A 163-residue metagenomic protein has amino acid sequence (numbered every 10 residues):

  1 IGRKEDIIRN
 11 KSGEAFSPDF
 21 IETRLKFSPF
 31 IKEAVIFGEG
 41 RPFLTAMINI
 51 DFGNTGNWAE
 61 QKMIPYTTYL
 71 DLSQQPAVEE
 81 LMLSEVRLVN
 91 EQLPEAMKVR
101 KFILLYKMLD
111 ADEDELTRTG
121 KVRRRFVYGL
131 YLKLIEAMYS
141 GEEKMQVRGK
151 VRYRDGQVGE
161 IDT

Functional and structural regions predicted by a protein language model:
I1-A96: AMP-binding/adenylate-forming catalytic core of the ANL superfamily
I8, E33-V35, G40, R87-T163: Conserved C-terminal "lid"/linker of ANL adenylate-forming enzymes
